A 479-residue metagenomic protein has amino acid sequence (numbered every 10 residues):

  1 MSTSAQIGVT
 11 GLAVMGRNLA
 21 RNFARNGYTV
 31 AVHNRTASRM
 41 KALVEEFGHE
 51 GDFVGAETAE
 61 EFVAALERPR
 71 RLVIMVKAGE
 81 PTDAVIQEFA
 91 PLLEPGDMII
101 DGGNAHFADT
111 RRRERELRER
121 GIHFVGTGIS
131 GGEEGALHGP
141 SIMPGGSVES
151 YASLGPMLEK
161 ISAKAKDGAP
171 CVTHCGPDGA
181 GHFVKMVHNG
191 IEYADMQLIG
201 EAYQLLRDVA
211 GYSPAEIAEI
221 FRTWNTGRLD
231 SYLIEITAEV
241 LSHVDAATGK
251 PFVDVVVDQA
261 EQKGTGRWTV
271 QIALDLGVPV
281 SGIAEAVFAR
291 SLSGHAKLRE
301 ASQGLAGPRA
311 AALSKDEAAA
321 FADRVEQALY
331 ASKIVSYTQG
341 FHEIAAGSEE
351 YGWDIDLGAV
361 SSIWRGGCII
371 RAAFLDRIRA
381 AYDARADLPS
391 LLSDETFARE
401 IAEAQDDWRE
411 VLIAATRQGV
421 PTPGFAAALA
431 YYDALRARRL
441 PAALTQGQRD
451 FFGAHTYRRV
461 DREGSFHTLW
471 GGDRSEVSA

Functional and structural regions predicted by a protein language model:
M1-A64, R68-R70, G96, E133-A136: NAD(P)+-binding Rossmann beta1-loop-alpha1 motif at the extreme N-terminus of oxidoreductases
I7, T82-I86, I100, H106-A218 (+3 more regions): Rossmann-fold dinucleotide-binding core
V30, F124-V125, V280, T422: Hydrophobic beta-strand scaffold residues
V54-E61, A78-I86: Glycine-rich, highly charged phosphate/nucleotide-binding loops
A180-G181, Y193-R417, P421-T422: C-terminal substrate-binding/catalytic lobe of Rossmann-fold NAD(P)-dependent dehydrogenases
A402-E403, D407-A479: C-terminal amphipathic alpha-helical interaction region
